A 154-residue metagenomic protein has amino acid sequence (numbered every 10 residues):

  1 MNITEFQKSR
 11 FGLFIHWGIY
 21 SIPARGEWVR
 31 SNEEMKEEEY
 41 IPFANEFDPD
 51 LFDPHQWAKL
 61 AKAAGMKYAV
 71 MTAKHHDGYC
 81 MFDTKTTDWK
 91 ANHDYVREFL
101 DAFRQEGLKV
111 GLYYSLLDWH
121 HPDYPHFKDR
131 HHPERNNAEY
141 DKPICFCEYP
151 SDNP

Functional and structural regions predicted by a protein language model:
M1-P154: Mature catalytic domains of secreted/periplasmic carbohydrate-active enzymes
